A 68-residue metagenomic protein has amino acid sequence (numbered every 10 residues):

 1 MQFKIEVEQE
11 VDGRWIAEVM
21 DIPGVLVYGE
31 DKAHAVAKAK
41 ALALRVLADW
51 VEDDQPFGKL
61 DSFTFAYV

Functional and structural regions predicted by a protein language model:
M1-K4, A37-V68: Short, charged, surface-exposed hinge/linker loops at domain edges that act as mobile lids or interdomain connectors
F3, D21-G24: Short amphipathic alpha-helical segments
E8-I22: Short aromatic-glycine-(Arg/Gly/Cys) micro-motifs in beta-strand/loop hairpins
I16-E18, L26, K38, L42-A43: Generic alpha-helical hydrophobic packing signal
P23-H34: A short, exposed loop/beta-hairpin motif centered on an aromatic-Gly-Thr core
